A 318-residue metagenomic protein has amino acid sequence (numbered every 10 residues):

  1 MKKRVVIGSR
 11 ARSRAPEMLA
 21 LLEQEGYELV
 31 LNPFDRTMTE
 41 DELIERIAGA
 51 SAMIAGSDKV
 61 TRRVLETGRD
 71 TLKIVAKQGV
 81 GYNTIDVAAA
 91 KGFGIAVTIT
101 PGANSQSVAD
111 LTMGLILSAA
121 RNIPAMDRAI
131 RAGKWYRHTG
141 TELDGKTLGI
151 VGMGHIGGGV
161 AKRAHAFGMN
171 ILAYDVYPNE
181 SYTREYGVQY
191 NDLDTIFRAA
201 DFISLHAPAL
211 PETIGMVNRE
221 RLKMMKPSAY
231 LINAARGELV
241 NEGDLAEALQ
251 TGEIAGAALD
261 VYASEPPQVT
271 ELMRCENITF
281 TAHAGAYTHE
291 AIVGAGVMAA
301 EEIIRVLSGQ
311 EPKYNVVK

Functional and structural regions predicted by a protein language model:
M1-T98, N218-E220, M224: An N-terminal-biased, well-structured beta-alpha scaffold segment characteristic of Rossmann-like dinucleotide-binding
S9, A55-S57, G79, L205-A207 (+2 more regions): Glycine-rich, N-terminal phosphate-binding loop of Rossmann-like dinucleotide-binding domains
A11, S107, A166, L172-E180 (+1 more regions): Structural/interface elements that position substrates and couple domains in central-metabolism enzymes
N32-P33, Q78-G79, I95-Q106, D194 (+2 more regions): Short beta->alpha connector loops at strand-helix junctions that form conserved, small/polar/Pro-enriched
S51-A52, I74, F202, Y230 (+2 more regions): Short, Asp-centered acidic motifs that coordinate Mg2+ and/or phosphate in catalytic or ligand-binding sites
T61-L65, V176-E271: Rossmann-like adenosine-cofactor binding region
F93, P101-T147, H155, K162 (+1 more regions): Phosphate-binding beta-alpha-beta segment of Rossmann-like dinucleotide-binding domains, i.e., the NAD(P)
F93, V97, R219, S228-K318: Rossmann-like dinucleotide-binding domain for NAD(H)/NADP(H)
